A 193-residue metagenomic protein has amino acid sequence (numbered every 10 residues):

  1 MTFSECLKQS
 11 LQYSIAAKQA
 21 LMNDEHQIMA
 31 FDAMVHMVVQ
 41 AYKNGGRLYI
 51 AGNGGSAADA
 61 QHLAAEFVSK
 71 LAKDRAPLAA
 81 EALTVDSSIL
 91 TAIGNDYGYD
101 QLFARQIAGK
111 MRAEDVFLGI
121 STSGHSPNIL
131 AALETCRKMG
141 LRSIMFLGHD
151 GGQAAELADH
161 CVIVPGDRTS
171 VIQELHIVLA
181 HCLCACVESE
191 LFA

Functional and structural regions predicted by a protein language model:
M1-H26: Generic N-terminal amphipathic, Lys/Arg-enriched alpha-helix
H36-M111: Glycine-rich, small/polar surface segments that engage phosphate groups of diverse ligands
G45-G46, E114, G140-L141: Glycine-centered short loops/turns at secondary-structure junctions
S56-Q61, H125-A132, A154: Short glycine/serine/threonine-rich phosphate/pyrophosphate-binding segments that cradle anionic phosphate groups
T84, S121, L147, V162-S170: Short beta->alpha connector loops at strand-helix junctions that form conserved, small/polar/Pro-enriched
G109, F117, S170-A193: A charged, well-structured terminal subsegment
F146-A158: Short, glycine/polar-rich helix-capping loops at beta-to-alpha or helix-loop-helix junctions that flank or form
